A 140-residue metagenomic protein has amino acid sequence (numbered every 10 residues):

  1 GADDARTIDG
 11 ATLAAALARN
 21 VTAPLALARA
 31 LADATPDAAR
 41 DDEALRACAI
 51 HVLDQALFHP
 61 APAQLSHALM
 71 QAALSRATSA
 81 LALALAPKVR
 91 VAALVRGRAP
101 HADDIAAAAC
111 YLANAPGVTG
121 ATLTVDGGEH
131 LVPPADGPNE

Functional and structural regions predicted by a protein language model:
G1-D4, G128: Conserved NAD(P)H cofactor-binding loop of Rossmann-fold oxidoreductase domains
D3, T7, H59, A107-A108 (+1 more regions): Homeobox/homeodomain signature
D4-L17, T22-A26, A32-A86, V95-A99: Catalytic loop of short-chain dehydrogenase/reductase
A28, A32, P36, A106 (+1 more regions): A structural alpha-helix within SAM-dependent methyltransferase catalytic domains
L31, H67-M70, R76, L112 (+2 more regions): Generic alpha-helical propensity signal that fires on short helical segments and nearby coil/disordered stretches
R46, K88-R90, V118-A121: Short, small/polar-rich loop/turn modules that mediate ligand/substrate recognition or access, typified
V91-G97, D126: Conserved SDR Rossmann-fold cofactor-binding beta-strand/turn motif
H101-L131, D136-N139: C-terminal substrate-recognition "lid" of short-chain dehydrogenase/reductases
